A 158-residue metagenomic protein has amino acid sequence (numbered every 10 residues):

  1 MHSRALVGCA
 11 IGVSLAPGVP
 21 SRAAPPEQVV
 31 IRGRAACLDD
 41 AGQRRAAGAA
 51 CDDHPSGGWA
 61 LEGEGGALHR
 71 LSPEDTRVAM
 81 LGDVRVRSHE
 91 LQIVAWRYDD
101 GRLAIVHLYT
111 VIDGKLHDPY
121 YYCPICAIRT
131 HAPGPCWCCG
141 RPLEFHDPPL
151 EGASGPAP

Functional and structural regions predicted by a protein language model:
M1-G8: N-terminal export leaders
G8-A16: Bacterial N-terminal signal peptides
V19-A23: Sec/Tat signal peptide C-region and signal peptidase I cleavage site
P25-P55: Structural detector for short beta-strands of small beta-barrel domains
A47-L71: OB-fold (S1/OB) nucleic-acid-binding surfaces
D75-Q92: Short nucleic-acid-contacting surface segments enriched for D/E, G, S/T with interspersed K/R
W96-G101: Short, charged beta-turn/beta-strand-edge "cap" motif at the junction between a beta-strand and an adjacent loop
V106-P158: Cys/His-clustered metal-coordination modules, chiefly Zn-binding fingers
